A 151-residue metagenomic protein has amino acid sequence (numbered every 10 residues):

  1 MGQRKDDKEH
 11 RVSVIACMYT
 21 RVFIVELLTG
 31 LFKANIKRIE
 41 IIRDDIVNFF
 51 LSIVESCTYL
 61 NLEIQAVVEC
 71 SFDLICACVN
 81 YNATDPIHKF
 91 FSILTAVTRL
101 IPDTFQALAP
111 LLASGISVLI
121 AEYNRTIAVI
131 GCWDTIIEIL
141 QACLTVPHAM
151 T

Functional and structural regions predicted by a protein language model:
G2, G30, G115, G131-D134: Residue-identity detector for glycine
G2-Y19, L31-K37, S52-I64, I75-N82 (+3 more regions): Helix-loop junctions that connect tandem helical modules in alpha-solenoid scaffolds
T20-R21, R43, S71, T98 (+3 more regions): Functionally constrained cores in energy, signaling, and assembly domains
F23-G30, N48, E69-A77, S92 (+2 more regions): Residue-level signature of alpha-solenoid helical repeat scaffolds
K37-F49, E69, T84-I93, P110 (+1 more regions): Short sequence/structural elements of tandem HEAT/ARM alpha-solenoid repeats
